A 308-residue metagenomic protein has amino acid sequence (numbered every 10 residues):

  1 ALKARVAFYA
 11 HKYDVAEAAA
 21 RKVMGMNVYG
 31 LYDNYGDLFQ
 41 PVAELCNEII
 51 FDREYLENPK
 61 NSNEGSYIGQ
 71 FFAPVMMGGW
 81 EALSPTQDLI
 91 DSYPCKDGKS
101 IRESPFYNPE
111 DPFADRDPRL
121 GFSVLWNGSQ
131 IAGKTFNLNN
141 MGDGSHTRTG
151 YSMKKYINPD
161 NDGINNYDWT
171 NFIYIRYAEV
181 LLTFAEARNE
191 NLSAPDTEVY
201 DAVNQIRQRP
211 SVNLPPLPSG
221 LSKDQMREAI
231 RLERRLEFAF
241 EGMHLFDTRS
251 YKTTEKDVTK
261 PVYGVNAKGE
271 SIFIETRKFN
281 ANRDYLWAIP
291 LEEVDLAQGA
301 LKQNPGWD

Functional and structural regions predicted by a protein language model:
A1-Q87, D91-D308: Acidic/polar-rich alpha-helix caps and helix-coil junctions
